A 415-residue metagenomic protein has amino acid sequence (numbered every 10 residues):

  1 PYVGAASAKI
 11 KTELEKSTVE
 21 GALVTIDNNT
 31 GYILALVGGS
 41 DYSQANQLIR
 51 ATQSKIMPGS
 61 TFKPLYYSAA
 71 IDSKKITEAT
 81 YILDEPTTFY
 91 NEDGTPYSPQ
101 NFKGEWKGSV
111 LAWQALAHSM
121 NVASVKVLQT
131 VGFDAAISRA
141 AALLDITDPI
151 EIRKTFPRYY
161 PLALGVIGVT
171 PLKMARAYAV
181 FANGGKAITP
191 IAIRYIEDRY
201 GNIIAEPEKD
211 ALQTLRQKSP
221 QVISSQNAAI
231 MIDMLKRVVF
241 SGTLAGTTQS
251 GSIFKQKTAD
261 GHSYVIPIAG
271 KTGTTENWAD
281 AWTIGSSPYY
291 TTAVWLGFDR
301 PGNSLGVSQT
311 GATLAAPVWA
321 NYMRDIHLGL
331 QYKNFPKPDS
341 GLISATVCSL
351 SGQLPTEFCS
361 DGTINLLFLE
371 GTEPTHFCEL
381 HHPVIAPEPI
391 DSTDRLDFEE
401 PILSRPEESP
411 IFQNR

Functional and structural regions predicted by a protein language model:
P1-E15, L23-D27, L36, S43-A51 (+3 more regions): A penicillin-recognizing enzyme superfamily signal
P1-I56, S60-T61, S73-T80, D134-A141 (+3 more regions): Periplasmic/cell-envelope proteins involved in peptidoglycan metabolism and beta-lactam response
T30-G31, T52-D84, A115, A177-F181 (+3 more regions): Active-site SXXK
Q53-I56, F102-V110, V127, V131 (+4 more regions): Alpha-helix capping and helix-loop boundary segments enriched in small/acidic/polar residues
I76-A136, Y159, A187, R199-I232 (+1 more regions): Conserved catalytic neighborhood of penicillin-recognizing serine enzymes
G94-N101, G132-A175: Mid-domain, small-residue-enriched loop/turn segments at the edges of structured enzyme/sensor domains
S344-R415: Low-complexity, Gly/Ser/Thr/Pro-rich intrinsically disordered linker/tail segments
